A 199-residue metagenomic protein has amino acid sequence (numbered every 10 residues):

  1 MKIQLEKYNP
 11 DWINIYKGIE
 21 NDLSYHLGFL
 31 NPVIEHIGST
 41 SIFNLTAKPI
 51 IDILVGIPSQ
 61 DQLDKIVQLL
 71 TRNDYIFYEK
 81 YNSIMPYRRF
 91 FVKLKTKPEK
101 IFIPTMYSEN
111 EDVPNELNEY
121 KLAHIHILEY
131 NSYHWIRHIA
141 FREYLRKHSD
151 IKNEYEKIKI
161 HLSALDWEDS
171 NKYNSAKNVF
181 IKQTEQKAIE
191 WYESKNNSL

Functional and structural regions predicted by a protein language model:
M1-E35: Helical scaffold of the NTase/Pol beta-like nucleotidyltransferase catalytic core
M1-E6, T46-P49, L165: A short, surface-exposed helix-loop junction/capping segment
Q4-P10, L54-G56, F141-L145: Short histidine-centered catalytic/ligand-binding loop motif
L23-K65: Active-site nucleotide-donor binding segment shared across nucleotidyl transfer reactions
K65-D74: Short amphipathic alpha-helices in soluble, non-transmembrane regions that often serve as interface/regulatory elements
Y75-N131: Conserved catalytic core of two-metal-ion nucleotidyltransferases
E119-L199: Catalytic cores of NTP-dependent nucleotidyl/adenyl transfer enzymes across multiple folds
